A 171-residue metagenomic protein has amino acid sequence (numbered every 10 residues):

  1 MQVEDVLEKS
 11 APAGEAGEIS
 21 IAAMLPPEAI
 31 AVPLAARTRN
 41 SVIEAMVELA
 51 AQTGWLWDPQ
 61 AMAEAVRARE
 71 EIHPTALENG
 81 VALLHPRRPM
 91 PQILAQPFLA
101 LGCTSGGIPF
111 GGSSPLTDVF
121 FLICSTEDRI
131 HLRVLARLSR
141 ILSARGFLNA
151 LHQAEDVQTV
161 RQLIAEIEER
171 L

Functional and structural regions predicted by a protein language model:
M1-L171: Cytosolic covalent-transfer regions centered on His/Cys nucleophiles that carry phosphoryl or persulfide groups
